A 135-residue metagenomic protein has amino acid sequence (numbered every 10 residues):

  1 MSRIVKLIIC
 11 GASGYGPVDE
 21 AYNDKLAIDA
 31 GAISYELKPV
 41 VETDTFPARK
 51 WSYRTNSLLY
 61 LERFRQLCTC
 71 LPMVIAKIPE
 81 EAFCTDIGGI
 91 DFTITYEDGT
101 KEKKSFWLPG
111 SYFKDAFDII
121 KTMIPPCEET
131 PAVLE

Functional and structural regions predicted by a protein language model:
M1-V18, Y22-N23, P47-E135: Short, well-ordered, aromatic-rich surface patches in folded extracellular/luminal domains
E20-V40: Short, flexible N-terminal segments of the mature chain
E36-W51: Acidic/histidine-rich, surface-exposed loop or edge segments in extracytoplasmic proteins
